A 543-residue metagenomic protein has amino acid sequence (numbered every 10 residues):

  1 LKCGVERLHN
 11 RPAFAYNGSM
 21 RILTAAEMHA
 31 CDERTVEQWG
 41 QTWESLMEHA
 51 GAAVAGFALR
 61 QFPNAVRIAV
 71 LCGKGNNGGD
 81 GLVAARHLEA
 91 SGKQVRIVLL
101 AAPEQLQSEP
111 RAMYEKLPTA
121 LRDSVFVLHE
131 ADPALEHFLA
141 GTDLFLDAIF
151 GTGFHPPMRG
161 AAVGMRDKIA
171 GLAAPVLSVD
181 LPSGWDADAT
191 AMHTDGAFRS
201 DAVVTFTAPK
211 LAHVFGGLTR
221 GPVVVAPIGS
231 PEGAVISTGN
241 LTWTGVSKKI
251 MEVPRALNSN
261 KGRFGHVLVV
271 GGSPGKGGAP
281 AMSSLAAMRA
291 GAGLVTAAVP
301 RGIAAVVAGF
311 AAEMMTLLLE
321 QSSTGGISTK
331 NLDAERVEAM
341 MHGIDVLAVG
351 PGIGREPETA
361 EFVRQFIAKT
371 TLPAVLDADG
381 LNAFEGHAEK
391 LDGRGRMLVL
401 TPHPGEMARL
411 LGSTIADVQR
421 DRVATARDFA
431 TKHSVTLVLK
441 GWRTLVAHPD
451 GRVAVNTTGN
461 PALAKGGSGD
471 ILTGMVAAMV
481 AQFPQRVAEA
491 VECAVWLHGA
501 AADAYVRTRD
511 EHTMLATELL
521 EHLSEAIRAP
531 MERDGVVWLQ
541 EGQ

Functional and structural regions predicted by a protein language model:
K2, E6-S19: Short, Lys/Arg-enriched N-terminal segments with co-localized hydrophobic residues within the first ~10-30 amino acids
N10, M113-H129, V235-I250: Short coil-to-helix leader/linker segments, especially the first N-terminal amphipathic alpha-helix with its helix
F14-A102, Q107, A202, L211-A374 (+3 more regions): Small-residue (G/A/S/T)-rich helix-start motifs and N-terminal tracts that mark the onset
Y16, V83-T142: Gly/Ser-rich phosphate-binding catalytic loop and adjacent alpha/beta segment that cradle a phosphoryl group at enzyme
L121, G171-A174, K432-V435: A structural motif corresponding to the C-terminal end of an alpha-helix and its immediate exit/capping segment
E130-P133, L181-A187, L211, G380-F384: Short acidic loop-to-helix transition motifs that present clustered carboxylates
P133, A140-P157, L347-G354, T444: Glycine-rich phosphate-binding loop
D143-L144, I149-G239: Internal gly/pro-rich beta-alpha loop/helix module that stabilizes soluble enzyme cofactors or their anionic handles
